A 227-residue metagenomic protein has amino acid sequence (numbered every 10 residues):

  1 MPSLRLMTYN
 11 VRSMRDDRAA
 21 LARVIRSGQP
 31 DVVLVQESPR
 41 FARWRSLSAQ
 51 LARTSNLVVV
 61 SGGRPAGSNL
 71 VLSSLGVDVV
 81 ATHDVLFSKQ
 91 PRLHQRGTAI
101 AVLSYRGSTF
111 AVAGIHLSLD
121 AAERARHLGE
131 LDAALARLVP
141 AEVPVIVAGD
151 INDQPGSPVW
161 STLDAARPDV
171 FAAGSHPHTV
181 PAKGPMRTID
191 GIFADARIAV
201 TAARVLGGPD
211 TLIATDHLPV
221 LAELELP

Functional and structural regions predicted by a protein language model:
M1-T54, N69, T211, E225-P227: N-terminal, active-site-proximal structural segment of metallo-dependent hydrolase catalytic domains
P2-S13, A81-H83, I100, T109-L119: Active-site-proximal beta-strand elements of phosphoester/diester hydrolases
V11, S38, I115-L117, G149-I151 (+1 more regions): Active-site metal-binding loops of divalent metal-dependent hydrolases
M14-R18, P91-H94, R124, L128: A conditional alpha-helix N-cap/helix-loop micro-motif detector
V32, E37-T109, R204: Structured beta-strand-rich core segments of catalytic domains in phosphoester-bond hydrolases
W44, L57-G76, Q90-H94, E142-V145 (+1 more regions): Active site of divalent-metal-dependent phosphoester/diester hydrolases
V102-S104, A111, A125-I151, V159-W160: His/acidic metal-ligating clusters that form di-metal
